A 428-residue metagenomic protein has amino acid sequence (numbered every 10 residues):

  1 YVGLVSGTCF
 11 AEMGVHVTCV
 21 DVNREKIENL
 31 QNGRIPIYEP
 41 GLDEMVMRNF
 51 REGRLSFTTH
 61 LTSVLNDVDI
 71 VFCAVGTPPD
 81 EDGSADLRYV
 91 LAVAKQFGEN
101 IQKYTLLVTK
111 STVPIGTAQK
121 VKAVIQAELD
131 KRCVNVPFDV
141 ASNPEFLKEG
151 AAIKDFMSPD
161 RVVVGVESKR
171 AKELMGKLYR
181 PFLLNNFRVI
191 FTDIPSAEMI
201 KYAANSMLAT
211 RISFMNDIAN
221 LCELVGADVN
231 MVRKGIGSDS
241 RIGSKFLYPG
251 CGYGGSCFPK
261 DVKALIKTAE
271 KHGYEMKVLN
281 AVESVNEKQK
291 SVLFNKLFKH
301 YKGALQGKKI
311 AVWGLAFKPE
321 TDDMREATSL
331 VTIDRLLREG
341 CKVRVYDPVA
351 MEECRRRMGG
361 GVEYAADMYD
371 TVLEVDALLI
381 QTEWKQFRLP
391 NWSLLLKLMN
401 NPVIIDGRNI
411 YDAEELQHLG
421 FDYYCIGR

Functional and structural regions predicted by a protein language model:
Y1-R428: Structural/interface elements that position substrates and couple domains in central-metabolism enzymes
